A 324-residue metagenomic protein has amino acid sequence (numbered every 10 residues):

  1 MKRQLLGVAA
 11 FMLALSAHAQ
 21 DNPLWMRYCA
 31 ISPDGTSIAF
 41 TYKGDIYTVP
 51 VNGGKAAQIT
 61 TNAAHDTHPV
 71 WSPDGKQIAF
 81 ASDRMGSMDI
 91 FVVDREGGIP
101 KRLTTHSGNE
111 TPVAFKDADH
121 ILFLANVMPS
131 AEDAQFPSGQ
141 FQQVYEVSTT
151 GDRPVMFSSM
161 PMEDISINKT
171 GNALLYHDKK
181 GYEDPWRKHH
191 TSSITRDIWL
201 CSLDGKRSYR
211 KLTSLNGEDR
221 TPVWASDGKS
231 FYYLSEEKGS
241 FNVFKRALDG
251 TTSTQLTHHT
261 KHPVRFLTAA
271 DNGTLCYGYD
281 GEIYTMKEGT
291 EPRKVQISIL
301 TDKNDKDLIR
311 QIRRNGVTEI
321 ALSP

Functional and structural regions predicted by a protein language model:
M1-L6: Bacterial N-terminal signal peptides that target proteins for export
A10-H18: Hydrophobic h-region of N-terminal signal peptides that target proteins for export in Gram-negative bacteria
D21-P23, T41-Y47, K55, T60-D66 (+10 more regions): A flexible loop/linker signature enriched in serine peptidases of the S9 family
D21-Y47, V317-P324: Beta-strand-rich domains and repeat architectures in extracellular enzymes and scaffolds, especially beta-propellers
A30-G35, P69-Q77, V113-H120, I165-A173 (+3 more regions): Blade-terminus and WD-like Trp-Asp/Gly-His loop motifs, strongest in beta-propeller folds
T274, E282-I297, R314-E319, P324: Extracytoplasmic and endomembrane cell-envelope/extracellular-matrix remodeling and assembly machinery
L308-R314: TPR-adjacent "capping" and linker segments in tetratricopeptide-repeat scaffold/adaptor proteins
